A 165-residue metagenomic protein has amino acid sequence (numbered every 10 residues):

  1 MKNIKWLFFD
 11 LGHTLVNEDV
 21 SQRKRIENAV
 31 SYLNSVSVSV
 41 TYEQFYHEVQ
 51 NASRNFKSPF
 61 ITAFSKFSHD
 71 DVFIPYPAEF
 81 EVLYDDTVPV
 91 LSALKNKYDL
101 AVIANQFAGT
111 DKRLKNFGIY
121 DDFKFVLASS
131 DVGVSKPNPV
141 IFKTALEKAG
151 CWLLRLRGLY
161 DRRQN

Functional and structural regions predicted by a protein language model:
K2, W6, S135-N165: Conserved Lys-Pro-Asp/Glu-containing loop-to-beta segment of HAD-superfamily phosphomonoesterases, centered on
K2-P89, D111-K112: N-terminal helical cap/lid subdomain that shapes the substrate entry/recognition surface in HAD-like hydrolases
D10, V102-N105, Y160-D161: Short beta-strand segments
S39, Y120-K124, W152: Conserved H-loop
F45, D122-G133: A short, structured active-site edge motif that brings together acidic residues
R54-N55, I103, V134: Anionic, Ser/Thr-rich low-complexity intrinsically disordered regions
H69-F80, T87-F117, V126-S129: Substrate-recognition element of Asp-dependent hydrolases with the DxDx(T/V) motif
